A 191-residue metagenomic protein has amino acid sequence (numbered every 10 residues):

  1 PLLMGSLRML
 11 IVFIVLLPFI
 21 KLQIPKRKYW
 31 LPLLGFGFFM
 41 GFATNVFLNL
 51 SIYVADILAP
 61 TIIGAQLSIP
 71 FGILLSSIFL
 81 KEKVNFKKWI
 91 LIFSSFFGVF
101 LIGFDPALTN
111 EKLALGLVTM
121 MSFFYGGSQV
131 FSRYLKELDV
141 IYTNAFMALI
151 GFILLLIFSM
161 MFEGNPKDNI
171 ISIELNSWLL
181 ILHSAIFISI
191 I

Functional and structural regions predicted by a protein language model:
L2-P18, G35, L91-S94, L113-L117 (+1 more regions): Hydrophobic alpha-helical transmembrane segments of multi-pass integral membrane proteins, especially transporters
L3-I11, M40, L50-K83, M121: Specific alpha-helical transmembrane segments that line the substrate/conduction pathway and gating interfaces
I11, G35, F39-M40, F47 (+5 more regions): Hydrophobic residues within membrane-embedded alpha-helical segments of Major Facilitator Superfamily
V15-I24, S68-I90, P106: C-terminal transmembrane-helix exit sites in multi-pass transporters
L16, K87-F104, M121-F123, L155: Hydrophobic transmembrane alpha-helices of multi-pass small-molecule transport proteins
I20-A59, G64-A65, L101, A185-I191: Specific transmembrane alpha-helical segments of multi-pass solute transporters/efflux pumps, especially DMT/EamA
L50-D56, F104-K112, Y134: Membrane-interface helix caps and helix-loop-helix hairpins in membrane proteins
